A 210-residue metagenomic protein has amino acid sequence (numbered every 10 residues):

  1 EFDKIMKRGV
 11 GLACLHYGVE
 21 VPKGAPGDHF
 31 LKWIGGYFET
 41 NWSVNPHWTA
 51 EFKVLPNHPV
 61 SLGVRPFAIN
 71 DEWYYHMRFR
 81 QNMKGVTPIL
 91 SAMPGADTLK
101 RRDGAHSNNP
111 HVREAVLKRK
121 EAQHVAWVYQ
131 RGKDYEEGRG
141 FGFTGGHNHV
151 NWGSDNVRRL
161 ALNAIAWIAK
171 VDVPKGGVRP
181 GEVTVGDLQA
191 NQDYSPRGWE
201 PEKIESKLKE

Functional and structural regions predicted by a protein language model:
E1, E72, L117-K118: Generic detector of contiguous secondary-structure segments
E1-G24, F143: Short alpha-beta junction capping motif
D3, L31, S61, A161-A166: Non-transmembrane alpha-helical segments in soluble domains of secreted/periplasmic/extracellular proteins
M6, V10, I34, F38 (+1 more regions): A generic secondary-structure signal for well-formed alpha-helical elements
K7-L12, K84-T87, E136-R139: Loop/turn elements at helix/coil->beta-strand transitions in domains of secreted/extracellular proteins
C14-A105, G177-E210: An acidic, glycine-rich "communication" segment
T98, A105-E210: Extracellular ligand-binding/catalytic regions of CAZymes and related secreted enzymes and adhesion modules
